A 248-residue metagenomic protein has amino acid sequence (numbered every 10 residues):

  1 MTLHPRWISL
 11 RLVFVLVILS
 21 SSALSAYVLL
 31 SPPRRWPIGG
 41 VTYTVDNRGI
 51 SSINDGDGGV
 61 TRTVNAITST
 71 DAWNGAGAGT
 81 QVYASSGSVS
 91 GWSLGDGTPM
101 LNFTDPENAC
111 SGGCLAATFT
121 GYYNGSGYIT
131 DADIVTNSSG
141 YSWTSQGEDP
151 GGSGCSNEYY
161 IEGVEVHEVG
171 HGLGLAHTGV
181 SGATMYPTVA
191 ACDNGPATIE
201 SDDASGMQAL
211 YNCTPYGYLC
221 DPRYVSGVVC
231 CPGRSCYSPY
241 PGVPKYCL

Functional and structural regions predicted by a protein language model:
M1-I8: N-terminal secretory signal peptides that target proteins for export/translocation
T2, Q208-N212, S235: A short, amphipathic alpha-helical segment
R11-S22: Bacterial N-terminal signal peptides
L24-D221: Zinc-dependent metalloendopeptidases
T214-L248: Secreted, cysteine-rich disulfide-bonded mini-domains of extracellular proteins
